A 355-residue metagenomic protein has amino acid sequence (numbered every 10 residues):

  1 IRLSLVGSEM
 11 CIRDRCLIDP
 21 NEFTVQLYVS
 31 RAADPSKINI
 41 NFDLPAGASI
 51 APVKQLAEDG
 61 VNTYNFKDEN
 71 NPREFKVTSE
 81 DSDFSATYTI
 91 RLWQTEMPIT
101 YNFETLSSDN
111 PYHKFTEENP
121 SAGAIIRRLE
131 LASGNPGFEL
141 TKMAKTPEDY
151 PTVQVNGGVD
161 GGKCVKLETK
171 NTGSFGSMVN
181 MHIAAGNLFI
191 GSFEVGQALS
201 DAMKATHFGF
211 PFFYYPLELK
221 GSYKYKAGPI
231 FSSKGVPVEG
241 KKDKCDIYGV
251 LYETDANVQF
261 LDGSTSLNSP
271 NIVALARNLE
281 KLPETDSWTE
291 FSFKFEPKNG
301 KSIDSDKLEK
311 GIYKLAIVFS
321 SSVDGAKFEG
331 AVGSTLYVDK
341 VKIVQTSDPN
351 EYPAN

Functional and structural regions predicted by a protein language model:
I1-I12: Short, small-residue-biased leader/transition segments that mark boundaries at the very start of proteins
I40, N70-E80: Append "Rare intracellular matches occur via the same short Y/T/C beta-strand/loop motifs
W93-E139, A354-N355: Extracellular carbohydrate-recognition regions
E104-T105, T254-N271, K301-I303, S322-N355: Extracellular polysaccharide-targeting segments
V155-F175: Short carbohydrate-recognition loop motifs
N171-N257: Extracellular-facing segments of soluble proteins and assemblies that are Gly/Ser/Thr-biased and enriched in aromatics
P237-Y248, T289-T335, K340-V341: Extracellular beta-strand ligand-recognition surfaces/modules
V258-E309, A331: Extracellular carbohydrate recognition and processing domains and analogous Trp-centered ligand-binding platforms
